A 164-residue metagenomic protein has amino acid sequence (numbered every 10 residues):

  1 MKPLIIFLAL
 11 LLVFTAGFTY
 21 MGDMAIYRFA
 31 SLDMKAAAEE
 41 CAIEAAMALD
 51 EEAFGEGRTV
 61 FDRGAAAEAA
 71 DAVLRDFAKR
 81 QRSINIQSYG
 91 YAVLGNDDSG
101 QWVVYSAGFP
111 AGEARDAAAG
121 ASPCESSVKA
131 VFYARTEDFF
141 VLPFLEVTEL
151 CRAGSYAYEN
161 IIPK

Functional and structural regions predicted by a protein language model:
M1-A69: Alpha-helical assembly-interface signal, strongest on the long, hydrophobic N-terminal helix that forms
L49-K164: Short, conserved structural patches
